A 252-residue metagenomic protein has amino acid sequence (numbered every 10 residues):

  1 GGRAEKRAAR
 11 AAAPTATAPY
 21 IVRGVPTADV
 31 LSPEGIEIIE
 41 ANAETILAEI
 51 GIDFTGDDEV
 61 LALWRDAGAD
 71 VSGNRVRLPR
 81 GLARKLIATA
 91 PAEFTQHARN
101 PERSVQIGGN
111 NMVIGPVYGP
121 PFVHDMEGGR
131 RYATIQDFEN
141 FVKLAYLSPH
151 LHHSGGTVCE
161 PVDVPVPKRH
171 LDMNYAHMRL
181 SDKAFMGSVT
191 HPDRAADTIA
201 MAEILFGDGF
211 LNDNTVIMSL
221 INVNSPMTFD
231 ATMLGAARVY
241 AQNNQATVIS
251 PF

Functional and structural regions predicted by a protein language model:
G1-D137: Acidic/polar, glycine-rich intrinsically disordered N-terminal extensions of enzymes
G129-F252: Helix-rich catalytic cores of soluble enzyme domains
